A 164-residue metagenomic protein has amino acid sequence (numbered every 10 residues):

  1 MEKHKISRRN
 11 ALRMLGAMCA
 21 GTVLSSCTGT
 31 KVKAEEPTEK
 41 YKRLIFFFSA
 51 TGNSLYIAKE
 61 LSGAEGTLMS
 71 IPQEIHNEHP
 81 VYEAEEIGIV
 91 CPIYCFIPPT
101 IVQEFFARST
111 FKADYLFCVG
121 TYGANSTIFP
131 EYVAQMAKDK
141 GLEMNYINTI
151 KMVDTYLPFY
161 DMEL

Functional and structural regions predicted by a protein language model:
H4, N10-K31: N-terminal export signals
A17-G21, G63, F111: Residue-level marker of structural boundaries
S26-A50, Y56-I57: C-terminal segment of N-terminal export signals and the immediately downstream linker at the start of the mature
I45, G66-L68, M144-I147: Conserved beta-strand scaffold positions in the cores of enzyme catalytic domains, especially in NTP/NDP-utilizing
A58-T67: Short helix-loop-beta junction
P72-T155: Helix-loop-strand module that forms the ligand-binding subsite of alpha/beta enzymes
Y156-L164: Glycine-rich phosphate/pyrophosphate-binding loop and the adjoining helix
